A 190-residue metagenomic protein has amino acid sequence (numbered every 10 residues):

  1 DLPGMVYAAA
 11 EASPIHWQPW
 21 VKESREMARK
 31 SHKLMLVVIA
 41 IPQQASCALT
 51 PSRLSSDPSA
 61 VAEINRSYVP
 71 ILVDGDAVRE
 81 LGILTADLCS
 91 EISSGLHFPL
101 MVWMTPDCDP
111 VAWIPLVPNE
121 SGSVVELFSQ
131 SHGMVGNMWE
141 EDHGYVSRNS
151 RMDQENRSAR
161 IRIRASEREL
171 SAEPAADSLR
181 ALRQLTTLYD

Functional and structural regions predicted by a protein language model:
D1-D190: Replace the tail clause
